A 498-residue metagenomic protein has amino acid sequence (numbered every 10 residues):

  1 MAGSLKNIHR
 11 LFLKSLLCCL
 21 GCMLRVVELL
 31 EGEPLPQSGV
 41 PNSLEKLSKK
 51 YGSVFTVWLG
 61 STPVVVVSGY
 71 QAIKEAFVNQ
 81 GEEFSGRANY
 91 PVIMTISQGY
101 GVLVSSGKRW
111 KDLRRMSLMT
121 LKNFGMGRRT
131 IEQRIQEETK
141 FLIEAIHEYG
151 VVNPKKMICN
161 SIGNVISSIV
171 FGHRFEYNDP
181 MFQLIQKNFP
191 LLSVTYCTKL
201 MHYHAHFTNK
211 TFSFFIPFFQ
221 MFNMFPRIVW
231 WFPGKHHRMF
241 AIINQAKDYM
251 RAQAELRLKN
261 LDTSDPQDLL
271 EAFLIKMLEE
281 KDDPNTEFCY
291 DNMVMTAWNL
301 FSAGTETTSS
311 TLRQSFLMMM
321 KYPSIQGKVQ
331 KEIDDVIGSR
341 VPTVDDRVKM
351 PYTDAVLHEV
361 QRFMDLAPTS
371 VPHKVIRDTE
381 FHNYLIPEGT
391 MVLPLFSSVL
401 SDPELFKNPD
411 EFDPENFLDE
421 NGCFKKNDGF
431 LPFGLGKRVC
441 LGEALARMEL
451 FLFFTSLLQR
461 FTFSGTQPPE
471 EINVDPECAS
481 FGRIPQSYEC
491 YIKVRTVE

Functional and structural regions predicted by a protein language model:
A2-G21, W58-V65, G125-E137, I146-S168 (+7 more regions): Cytochrome P450
V27-P36, V40-R134, N153-P154, I158-V165 (+2 more regions): Cytochrome P450 substrate-recognition site 1
E33-G52, Q245-D248, A252, R340-N383 (+2 more regions): Conserved cytochrome P450 K-helix E-x-x-R motif and the immediately C-terminal K′/meander segment
K122-M126, T198-H202, F214-F218, M239-L312 (+5 more regions): Conserved cytochrome P450 catalytic core segment spanning the I/J/K helices
I162, I166, F171, I242-M250 (+6 more regions): Central I-helix of cytochrome P450 enzymes
P323-I325, E443-R483: Cytochrome P450 heme-binding "Cys pocket" and the immediately downstream C-terminal segment
H382, E420-L450, D475-A479: Cytochrome P450 heme-thiolate "Cys pocket" and heme-binding signature region
P394-N421: Conserved cytochrome P450 K-helix/beta-meander segment immediately N-terminal to the heme-binding cysteine loop
